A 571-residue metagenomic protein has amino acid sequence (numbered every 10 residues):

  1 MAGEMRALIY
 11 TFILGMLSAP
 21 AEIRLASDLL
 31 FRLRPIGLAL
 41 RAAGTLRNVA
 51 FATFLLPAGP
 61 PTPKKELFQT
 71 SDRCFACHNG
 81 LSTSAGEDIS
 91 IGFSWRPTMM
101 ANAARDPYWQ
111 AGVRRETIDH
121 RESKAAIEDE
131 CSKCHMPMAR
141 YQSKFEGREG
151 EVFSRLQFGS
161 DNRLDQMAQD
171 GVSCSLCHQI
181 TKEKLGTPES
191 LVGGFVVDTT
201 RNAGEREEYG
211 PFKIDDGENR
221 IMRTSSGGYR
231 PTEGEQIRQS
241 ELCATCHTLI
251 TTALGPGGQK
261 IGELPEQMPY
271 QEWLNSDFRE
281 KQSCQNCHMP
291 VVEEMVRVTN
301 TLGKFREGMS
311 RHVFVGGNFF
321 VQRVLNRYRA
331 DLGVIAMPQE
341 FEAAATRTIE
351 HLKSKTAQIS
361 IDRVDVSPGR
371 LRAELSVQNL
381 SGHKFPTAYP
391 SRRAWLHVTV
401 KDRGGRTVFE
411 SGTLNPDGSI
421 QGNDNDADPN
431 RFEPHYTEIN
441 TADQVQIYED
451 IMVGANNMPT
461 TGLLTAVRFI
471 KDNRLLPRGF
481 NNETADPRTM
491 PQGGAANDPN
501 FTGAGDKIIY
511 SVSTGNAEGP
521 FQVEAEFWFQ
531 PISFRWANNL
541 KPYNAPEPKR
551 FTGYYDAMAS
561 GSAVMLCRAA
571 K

Functional and structural regions predicted by a protein language model:
A2-L8: Positively charged n-region of N-terminal signal peptides that target proteins for export
Y10-M16: Bacterial N-terminal signal peptides
M16-D28, L33, L40-A43, R47-G59: Bacterial Sec-dependent signal peptides at the C-terminal "C-region" and cleavage site
L40, L46-P57, L81-I118, R148-M490 (+3 more regions): Primarily the internal scaffold of c-type cytochrome electron-transfer domains, especially repeated/multiheme c-type
F54-G59, K64-A76: N-terminal regions that are enriched for targeting/export leaders and immediately downstream pro/stem segments
L67-R73, K124-I127, A168-D170, Q239 (+1 more regions): Short metal-coordination and nucleic-acid-contact micro-motifs, chiefly zinc-binding Cys/His arrays
E128, K133, P137-F145, S154-R155: Conserved, well-structured interaction surfaces
E518-P520: Extracellular Ig-like/FN3 beta-sandwich strand-entry sites
